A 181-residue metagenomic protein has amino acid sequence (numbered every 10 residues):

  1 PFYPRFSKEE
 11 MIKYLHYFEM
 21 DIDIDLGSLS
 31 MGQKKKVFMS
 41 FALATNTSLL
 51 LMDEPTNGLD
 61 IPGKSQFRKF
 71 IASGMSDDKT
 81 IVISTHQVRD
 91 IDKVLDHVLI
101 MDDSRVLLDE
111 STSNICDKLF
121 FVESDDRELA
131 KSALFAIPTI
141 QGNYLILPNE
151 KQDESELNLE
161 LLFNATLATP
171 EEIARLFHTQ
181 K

Functional and structural regions predicted by a protein language model:
P1-V37: ABC-family P-loop ATPase nucleotide-binding domains
L50-E54, L59: Catalytic Walker B motif of ABC-type/P-loop ATPase nucleotide-binding domains
K64-D77: Helical segment within the ABC ATPase nucleotide-binding domain
S84-H86: H-loop (His-switch) motif in ABC-type P-loop NTPases
D109-E110: ABC ATPase "signature
A136-K181: C-terminal coupling/interaction segments
